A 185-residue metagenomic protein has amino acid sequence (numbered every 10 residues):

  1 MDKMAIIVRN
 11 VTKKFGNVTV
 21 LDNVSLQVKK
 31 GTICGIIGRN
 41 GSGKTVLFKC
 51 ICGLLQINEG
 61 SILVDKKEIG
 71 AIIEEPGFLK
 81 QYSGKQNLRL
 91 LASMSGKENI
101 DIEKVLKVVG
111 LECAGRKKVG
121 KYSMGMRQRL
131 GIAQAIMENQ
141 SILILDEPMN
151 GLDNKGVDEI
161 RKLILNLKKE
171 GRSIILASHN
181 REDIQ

Functional and structural regions predicted by a protein language model:
I37-R39: The feature captures the beta-strand-to-loop junction immediately N-terminal to the Walker
C52: Helix-to-loop junction immediately C-terminal to a conserved catalytic motif
G60-I69: Conserved ABC transporter NBD signature motif
R89, S93, N99-G115: Conserved ABC ATPase "signature" region
L143-E147: Catalytic Walker B motif of ABC-type/P-loop ATPase nucleotide-binding domains
